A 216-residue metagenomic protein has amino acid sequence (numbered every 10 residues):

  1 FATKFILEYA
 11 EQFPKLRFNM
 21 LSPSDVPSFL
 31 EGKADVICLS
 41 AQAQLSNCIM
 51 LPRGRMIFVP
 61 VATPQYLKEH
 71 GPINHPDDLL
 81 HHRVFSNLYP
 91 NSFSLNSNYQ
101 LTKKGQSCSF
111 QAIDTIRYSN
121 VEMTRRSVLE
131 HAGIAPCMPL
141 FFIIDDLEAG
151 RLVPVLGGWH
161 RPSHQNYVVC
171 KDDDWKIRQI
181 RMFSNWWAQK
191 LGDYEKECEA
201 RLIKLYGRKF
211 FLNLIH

Functional and structural regions predicted by a protein language model:
F1-S46: Central regulatory/effector-binding core of bacterial HTH transcription factors
F13-L21, Q106-T115: A local structural motif
K15, I144-D145, A149, W159-H216: C-terminal effector-binding regulatory domain of bacterial HTH transcription factors
S24, S40-Q42, A62-P64, C137-F141: Beta->alpha turn/N-cap motifs
G32, A43, L51-A62, D78 (+1 more regions): Short Pro/Gly-enriched coil loops immediately N-terminal to beta-strands
C48-R55, A62-N87: Flexible hinge/capping segments at coil-to-helix
R83-Q106: Secondary-structure junction motif
S107-P154, W159-R161, K176: Hydrophobic hinge/microswitch elements
